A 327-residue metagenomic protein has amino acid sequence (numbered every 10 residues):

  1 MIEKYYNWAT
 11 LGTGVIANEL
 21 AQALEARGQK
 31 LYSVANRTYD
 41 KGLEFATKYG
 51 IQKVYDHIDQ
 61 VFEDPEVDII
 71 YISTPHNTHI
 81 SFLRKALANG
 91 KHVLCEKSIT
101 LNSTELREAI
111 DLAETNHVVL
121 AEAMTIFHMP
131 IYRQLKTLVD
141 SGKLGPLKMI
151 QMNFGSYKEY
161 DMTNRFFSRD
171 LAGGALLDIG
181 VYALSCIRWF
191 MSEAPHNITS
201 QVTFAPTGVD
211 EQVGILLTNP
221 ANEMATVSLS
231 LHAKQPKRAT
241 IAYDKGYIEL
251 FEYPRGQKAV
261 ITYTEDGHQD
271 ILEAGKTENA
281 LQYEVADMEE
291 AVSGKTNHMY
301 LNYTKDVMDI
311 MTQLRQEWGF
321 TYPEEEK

Functional and structural regions predicted by a protein language model:
M1-I2, Q60, I69-Y71, P220 (+1 more regions): C-terminal helix-rich "cap/oligomerization" subdomain common to oxidoreductases
M1-Y49, K327: N-terminal Rossmann-like dinucleotide-binding module
L20, T38, Q52-L112: Beta-loop-alpha module in the N-terminal Rossmann-like domain of NAD(P)-dependent dehydrogenases, especially those
Y55, C95, L120-E122, L250: Hydrophobic residues in well-ordered beta-strands that form the structural core
E108-T125, P146-K148: Rossmann-fold dehydrogenase core element
F127-I198: Predominantly a Rossmann-like dinucleotide-binding segment in NAD(P)-dependent oxidoreductases
S185-G256, V285-A291, K295: Contiguous beta-strand/loop segments that form the cofactor/metal-binding neighborhood of enzyme cores
E273-A286, M299: Active-site loop of classical SDR/Rossmann-like NAD(P)-dependent oxidoreductases, centered on the catalytic Tyr-X3-Lys
